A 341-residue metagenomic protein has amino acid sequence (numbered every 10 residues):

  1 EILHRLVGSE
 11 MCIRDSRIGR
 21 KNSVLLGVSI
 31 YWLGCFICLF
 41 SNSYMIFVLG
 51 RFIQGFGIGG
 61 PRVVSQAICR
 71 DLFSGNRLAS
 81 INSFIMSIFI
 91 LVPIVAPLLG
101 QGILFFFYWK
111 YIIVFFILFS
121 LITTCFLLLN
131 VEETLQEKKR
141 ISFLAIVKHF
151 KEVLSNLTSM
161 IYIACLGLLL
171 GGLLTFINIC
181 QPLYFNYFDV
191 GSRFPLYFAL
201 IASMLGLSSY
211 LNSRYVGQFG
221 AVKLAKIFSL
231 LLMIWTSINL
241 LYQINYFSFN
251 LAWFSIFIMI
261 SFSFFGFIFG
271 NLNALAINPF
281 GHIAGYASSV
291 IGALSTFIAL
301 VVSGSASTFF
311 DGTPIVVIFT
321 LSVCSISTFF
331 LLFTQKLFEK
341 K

Functional and structural regions predicted by a protein language model:
E1-I13: Single conserved hydrophobic/aromatic residue that forms the stacking wall/gate of nucleotide- or nucleobase-binding
G19, F40-I46, G57, Y242-Q243: Helix-breaking motifs and short loop linkers at transmembrane-helix boundaries and internal kinks in secondary membrane
I30-I37, M45-I53, A252-I258: Paired small-residue
Y44, G50-L91: Cytoplasmic helix-loop-helix junction between adjacent transmembrane helices in 12-TM secondary transporters
I46, I81-L129: Helix-loop-helix hairpin linking two adjacent transmembrane segments in secondary transporters
E132-I163: Juxtamembrane intracellular "pre-TM" segments in multi-pass secondary transporters
N273-G312, T320-L321: A late C-terminal transmembrane helix in Major Facilitator Superfamily
